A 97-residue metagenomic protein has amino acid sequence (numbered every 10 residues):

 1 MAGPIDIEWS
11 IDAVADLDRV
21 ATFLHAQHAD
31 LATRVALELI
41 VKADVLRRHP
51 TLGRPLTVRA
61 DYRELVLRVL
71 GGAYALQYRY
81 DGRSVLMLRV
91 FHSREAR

Functional and structural regions predicted by a protein language model:
M1-E64: Basic, Lys/Arg-enriched alpha-helical interface segments
L67-R97: Enriched for short, Lys/Arg-rich terminal
